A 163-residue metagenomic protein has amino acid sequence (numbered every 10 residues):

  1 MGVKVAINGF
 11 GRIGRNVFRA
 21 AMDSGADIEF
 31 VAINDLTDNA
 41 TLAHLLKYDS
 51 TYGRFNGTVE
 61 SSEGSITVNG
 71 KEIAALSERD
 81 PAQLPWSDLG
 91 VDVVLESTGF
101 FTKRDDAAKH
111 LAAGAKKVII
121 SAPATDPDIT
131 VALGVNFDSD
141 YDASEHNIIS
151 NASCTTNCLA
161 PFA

Functional and structural regions predicted by a protein language model:
M1-A163: N-terminal Rossmann-like NAD(P) cofactor-binding subdomain of oxidoreductases, focused on the glycine-rich
